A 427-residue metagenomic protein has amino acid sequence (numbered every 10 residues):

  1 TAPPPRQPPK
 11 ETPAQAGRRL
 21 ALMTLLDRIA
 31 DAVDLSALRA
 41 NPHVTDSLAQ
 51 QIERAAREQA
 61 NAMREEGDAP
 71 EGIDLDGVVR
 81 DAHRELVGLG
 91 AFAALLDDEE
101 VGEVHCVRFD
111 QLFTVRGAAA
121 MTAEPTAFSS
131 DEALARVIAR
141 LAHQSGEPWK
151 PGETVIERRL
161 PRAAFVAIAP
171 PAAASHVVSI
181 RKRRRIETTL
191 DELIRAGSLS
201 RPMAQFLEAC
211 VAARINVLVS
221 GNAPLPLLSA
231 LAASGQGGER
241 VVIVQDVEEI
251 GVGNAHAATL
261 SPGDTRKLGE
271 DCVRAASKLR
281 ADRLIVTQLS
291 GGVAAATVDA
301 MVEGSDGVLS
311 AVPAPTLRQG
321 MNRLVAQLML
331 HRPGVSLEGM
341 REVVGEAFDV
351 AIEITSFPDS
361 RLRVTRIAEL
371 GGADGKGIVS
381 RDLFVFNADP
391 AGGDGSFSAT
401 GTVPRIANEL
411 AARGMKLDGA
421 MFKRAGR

Functional and structural regions predicted by a protein language model:
T1-A118: N-terminal anchoring/assembly modules that precede and organize ATP-driven motor systems
R28, A32-L35, E58, A62 (+23 more regions): Conserved, well-folded catalytic cores of nucleic-acid-processing and energy-transducing macromolecular machines
D98, V107, Q111-A213: P-loop NTP-binding catalytic core
D110-Q111, A119-M121, S130, R162-A164 (+8 more regions): Conserved nucleotide-binding/hydrolysis micro-motifs of P-loop NTPases
A204, I215-G221, A232-A347: Switch/coupling sub-region of P-loop NTPases
P226-L227: Hydrophobic positions on the alpha1 helix immediately C-terminal to the Walker A/P-loop
A311-A391: Replace "adjacent to P-loop NTPase cores in ATP/GTP-dependent enzymes" with "adjacent to NTP-binding cores
R363-R427: NTP-binding/hydrolysis catalytic cores, primarily Walker-type P-loop NTPases
